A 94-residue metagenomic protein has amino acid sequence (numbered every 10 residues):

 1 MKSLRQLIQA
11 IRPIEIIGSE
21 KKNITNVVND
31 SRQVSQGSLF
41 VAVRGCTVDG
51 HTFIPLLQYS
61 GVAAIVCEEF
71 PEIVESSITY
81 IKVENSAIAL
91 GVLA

Functional and structural regions predicted by a protein language model:
M1-V92: N-terminal leader/targeting and accessory segments in enzymes
